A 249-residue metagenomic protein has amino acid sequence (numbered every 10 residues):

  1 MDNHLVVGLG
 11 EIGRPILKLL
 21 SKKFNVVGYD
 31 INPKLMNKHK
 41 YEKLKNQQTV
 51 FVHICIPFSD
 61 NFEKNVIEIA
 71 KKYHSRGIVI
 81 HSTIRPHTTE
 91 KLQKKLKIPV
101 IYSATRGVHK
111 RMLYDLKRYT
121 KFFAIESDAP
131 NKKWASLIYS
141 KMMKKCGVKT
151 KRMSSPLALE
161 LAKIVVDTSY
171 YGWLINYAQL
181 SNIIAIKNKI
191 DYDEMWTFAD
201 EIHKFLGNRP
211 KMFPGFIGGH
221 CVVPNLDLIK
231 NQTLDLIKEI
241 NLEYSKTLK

Functional and structural regions predicted by a protein language model:
M1-N46: NAD(P)+-binding Rossmann beta1-loop-alpha1 motif at the extreme N-terminus of oxidoreductases
H4, F24-Y29, I78, I98-V100 (+1 more regions): Hydrophobic anchor at the start of a short beta-strand that flanks the dinucleotide cofactor-binding loop
R14-I16, E63, H87-T89: Short glycine/serine/threonine-rich phosphate/pyrophosphate-binding segments that cradle anionic phosphate groups
N32, K40-G77: Rossmann-like NAD(P)-binding element
I67, S75, T83-A158, I229: Rossmann-fold dinucleotide-binding core
L157-L161, Y171-G172, N176-K249: Interdomain hinge/lid region at the active-site interface of Rossmann-like NAD(P)-dependent oxidoreductases
